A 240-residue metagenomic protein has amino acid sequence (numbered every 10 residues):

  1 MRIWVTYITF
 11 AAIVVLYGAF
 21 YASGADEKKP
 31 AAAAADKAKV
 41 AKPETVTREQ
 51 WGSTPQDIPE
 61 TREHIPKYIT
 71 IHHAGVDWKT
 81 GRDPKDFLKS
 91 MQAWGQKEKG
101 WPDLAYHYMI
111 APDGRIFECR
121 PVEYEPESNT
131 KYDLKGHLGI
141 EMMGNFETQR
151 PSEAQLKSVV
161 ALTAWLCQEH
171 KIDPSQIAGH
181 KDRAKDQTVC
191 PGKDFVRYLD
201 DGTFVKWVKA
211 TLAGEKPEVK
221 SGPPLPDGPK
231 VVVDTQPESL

Functional and structural regions predicted by a protein language model:
R2-F10, Y17-A74, P112-L240: Basic/polar, cationic surfaces and motifs that engage anionic cell-wall and phosphate/carboxylate ligands
E63-E98: Active-site acidic/histidine clusters and adjacent loop/turn architecture that either coordinate catalytic ions
R82, E98-H107, E169-K181: Surface-exposed patches in mature extracellular/periplasmic domains of secreted proteins
D86-F87, P102, V122: Mid-chain, structured segments of secreted extracytoplasmic proteins
